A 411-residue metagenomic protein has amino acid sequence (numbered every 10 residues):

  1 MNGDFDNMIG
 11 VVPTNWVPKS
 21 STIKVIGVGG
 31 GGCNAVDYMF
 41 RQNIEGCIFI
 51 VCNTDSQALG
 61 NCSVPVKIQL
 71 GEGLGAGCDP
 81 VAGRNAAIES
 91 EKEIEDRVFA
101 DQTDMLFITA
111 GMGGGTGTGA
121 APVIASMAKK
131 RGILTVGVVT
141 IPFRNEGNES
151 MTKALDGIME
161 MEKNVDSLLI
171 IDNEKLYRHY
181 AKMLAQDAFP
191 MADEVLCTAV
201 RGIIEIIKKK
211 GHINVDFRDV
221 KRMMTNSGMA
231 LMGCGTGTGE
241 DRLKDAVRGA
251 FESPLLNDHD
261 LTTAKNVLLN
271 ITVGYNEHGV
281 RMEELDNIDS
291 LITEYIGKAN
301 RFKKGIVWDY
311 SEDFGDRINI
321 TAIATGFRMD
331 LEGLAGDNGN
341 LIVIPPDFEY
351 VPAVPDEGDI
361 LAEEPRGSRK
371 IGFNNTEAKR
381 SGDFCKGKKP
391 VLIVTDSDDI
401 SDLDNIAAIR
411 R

Functional and structural regions predicted by a protein language model:
M1-R411: Tubulin/FtsZ superfamily GTPase core signature
